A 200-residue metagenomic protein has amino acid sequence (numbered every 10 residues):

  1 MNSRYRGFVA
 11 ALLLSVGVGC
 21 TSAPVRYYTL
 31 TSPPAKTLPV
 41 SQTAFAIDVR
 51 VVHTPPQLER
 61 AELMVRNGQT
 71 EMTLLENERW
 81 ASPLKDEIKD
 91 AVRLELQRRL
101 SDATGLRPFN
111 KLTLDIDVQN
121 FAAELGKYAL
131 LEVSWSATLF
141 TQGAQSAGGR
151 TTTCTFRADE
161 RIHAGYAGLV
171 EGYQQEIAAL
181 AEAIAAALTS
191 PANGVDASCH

Functional and structural regions predicted by a protein language model:
M1-C20: Sec-dependent bacterial lipoprotein signal peptides
C20-A81, A192-H200: A structural "domain/chain start" motif
T21-V40, L94, R99-A147, H163: Surface-exposed short loop/turn segments
A46-V51, M64, T113-V118, L130-S136 (+1 more regions): Soluble periplasmic/extracytoplasmic beta-strand elements of cell-envelope proteins
T70-R79, G143-A186: Short secondary-structure boundary motifs at beta->alpha junctions and helix caps
K85, K89, R93, Q97 (+3 more regions): Extracytoplasmic/secreted envelope proteins and their assembly/folding machinery, especially bacterial periplasmic
R99-R107, A186-H200: Surface-exposed helix-capping loop/turn segments at secondary-structure junctions
